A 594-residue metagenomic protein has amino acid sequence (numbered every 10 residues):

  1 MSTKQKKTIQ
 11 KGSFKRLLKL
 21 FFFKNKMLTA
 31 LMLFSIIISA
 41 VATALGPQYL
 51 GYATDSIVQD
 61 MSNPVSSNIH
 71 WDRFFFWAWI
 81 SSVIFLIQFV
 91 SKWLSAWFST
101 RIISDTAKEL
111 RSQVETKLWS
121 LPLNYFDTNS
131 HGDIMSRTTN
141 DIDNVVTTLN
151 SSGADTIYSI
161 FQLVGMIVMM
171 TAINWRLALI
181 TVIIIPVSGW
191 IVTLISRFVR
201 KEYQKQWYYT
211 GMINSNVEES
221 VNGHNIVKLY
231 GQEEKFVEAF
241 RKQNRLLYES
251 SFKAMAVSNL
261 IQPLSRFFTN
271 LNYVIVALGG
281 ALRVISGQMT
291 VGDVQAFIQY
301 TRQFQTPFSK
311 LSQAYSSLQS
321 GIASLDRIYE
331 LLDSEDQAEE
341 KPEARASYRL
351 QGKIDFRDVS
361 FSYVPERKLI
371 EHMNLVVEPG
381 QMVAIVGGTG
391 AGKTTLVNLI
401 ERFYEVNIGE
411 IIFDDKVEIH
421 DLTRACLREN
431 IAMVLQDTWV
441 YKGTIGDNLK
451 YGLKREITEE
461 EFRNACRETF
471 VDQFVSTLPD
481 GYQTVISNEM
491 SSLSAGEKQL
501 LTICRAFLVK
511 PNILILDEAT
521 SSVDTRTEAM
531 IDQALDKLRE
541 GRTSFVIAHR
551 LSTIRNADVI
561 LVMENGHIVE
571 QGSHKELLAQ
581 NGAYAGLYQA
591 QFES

Functional and structural regions predicted by a protein language model:
M1-G46, V58-I80, S95-S99, I103 (+10 more regions): Membrane-integrated ABC transporters
S2-K7, S104, S112-S136, N140-I142 (+6 more regions): Short intracellular "coupling" helices and adjacent cytoplasmic loop segments at the cytosolic face of multi-pass
K19, F23-K26, L123-N124, N140-L149 (+8 more regions): An intracellular "coupling" helix at the cytosolic face of ABC transporter transmembrane type-1 domains
K24, L28-V41, I84-I87, S151-Q206 (+2 more regions): Transmembrane helices of ABC transporter permease
M27-Y52, W77, S81, A96-T100 (+4 more regions): Alpha-helical segments in transporter systems
G46, L50, S95, S99 (+8 more regions): Hydrophobic/aromatic residues in alpha-helical transmembrane segments
D60-M61, M169-I183, K253-D326, L332: Helix-loop-helix
S347-S594: ABC-type nucleotide-binding domain
